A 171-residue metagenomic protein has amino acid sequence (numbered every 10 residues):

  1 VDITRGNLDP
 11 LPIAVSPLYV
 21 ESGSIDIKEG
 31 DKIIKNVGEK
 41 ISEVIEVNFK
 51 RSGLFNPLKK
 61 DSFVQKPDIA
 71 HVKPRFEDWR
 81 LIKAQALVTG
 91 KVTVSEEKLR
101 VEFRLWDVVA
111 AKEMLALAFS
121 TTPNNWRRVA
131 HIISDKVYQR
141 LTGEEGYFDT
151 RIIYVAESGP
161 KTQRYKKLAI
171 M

Functional and structural regions predicted by a protein language model:
V1-R5, Y138-L141: A short, compositionally biased domain-edge/stem linker segment
R5-R75, V88-V94: Short beta-strand->alpha-helix linker/helix-N-cap micro-motif that forms a surface specificity/interaction loop
A70-K136: Amphipathic beta-strand/beta-sheet edge segments enriched in Tyr/Trp
T89, I152-E157: Residue position within the beta-strands of beta-propeller blades
E96-V101, G159-I170: Structural motif
V109, L141-E145, M171: Outer-membrane beta-barrel pore proteins
H131-D149: Structural signature of eukaryotic scaffold interfaces centered on beta-propeller domains
G146-Y154, K166-I170: Extended, small-residue-rich solenoid/repeat segments and analogous flexible loops that form exposed scaffolds
